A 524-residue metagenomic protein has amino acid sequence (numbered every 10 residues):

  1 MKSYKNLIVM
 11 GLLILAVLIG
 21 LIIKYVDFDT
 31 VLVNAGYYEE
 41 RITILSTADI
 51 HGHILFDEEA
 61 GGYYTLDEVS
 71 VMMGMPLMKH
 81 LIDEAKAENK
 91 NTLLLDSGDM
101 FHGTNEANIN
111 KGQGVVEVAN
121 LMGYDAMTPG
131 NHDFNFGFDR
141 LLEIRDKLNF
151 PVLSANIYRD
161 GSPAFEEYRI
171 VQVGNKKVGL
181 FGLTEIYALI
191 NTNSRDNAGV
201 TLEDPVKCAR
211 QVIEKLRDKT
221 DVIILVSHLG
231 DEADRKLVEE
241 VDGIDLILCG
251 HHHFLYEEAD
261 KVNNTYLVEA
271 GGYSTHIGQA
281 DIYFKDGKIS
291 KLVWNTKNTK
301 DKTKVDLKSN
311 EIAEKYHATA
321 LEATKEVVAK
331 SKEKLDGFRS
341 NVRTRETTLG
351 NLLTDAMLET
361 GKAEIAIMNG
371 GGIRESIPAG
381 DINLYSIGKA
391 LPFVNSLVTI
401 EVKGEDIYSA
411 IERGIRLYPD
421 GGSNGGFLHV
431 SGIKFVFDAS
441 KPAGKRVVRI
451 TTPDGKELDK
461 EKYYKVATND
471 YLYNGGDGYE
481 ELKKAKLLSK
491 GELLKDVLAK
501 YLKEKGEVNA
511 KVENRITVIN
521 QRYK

Functional and structural regions predicted by a protein language model:
M1-L13: N-terminal Sec-pathway targeting helices
L15, I23-K304, K308-E311, K315-T319 (+9 more regions): Acidic, metal/ion-coordinating pockets
S227-L229, G250-H252, G271, N369-G371 (+6 more regions): Active-site proximal loops enriched in glycine and acidic residues that flank catalytic Cys/His/Asp and coordinate
N295-T299, E333-F338, I367-I377, F427-D438 (+1 more regions): A glycine-rich phosphate-binding loop feature that marks nucleotide/adenosyl-phosphate handling sites
K325-T348: Glycine-rich phosphate/diphosphate-binding loops and the adjacent beta-loop-alpha structural elements that coordinate
E375-G414, G475: Flexible, polar/acidic helix-loop-strand segments at domain edges
P419-T452: Charge-dense polyanion-binding interfaces
V448-L472, E492-L493: Low-complexity, glycine/alanine/valine/leucine- and proline-rich hydrophobic stretches
